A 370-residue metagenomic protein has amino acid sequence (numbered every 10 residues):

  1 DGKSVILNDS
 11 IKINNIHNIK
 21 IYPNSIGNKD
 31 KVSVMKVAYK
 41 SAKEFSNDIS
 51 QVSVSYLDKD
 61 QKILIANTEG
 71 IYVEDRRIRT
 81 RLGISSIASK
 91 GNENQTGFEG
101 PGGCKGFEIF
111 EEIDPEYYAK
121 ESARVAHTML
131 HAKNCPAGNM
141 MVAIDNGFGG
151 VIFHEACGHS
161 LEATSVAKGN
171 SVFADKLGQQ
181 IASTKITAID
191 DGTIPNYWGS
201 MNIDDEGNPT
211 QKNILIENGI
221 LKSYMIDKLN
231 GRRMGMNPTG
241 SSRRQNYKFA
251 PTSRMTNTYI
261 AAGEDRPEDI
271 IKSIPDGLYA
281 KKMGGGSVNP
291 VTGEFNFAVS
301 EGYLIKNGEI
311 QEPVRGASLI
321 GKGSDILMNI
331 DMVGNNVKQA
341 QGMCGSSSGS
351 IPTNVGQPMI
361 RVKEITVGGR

Functional and structural regions predicted by a protein language model:
D1-R370: N-terminal small-residue-enriched
